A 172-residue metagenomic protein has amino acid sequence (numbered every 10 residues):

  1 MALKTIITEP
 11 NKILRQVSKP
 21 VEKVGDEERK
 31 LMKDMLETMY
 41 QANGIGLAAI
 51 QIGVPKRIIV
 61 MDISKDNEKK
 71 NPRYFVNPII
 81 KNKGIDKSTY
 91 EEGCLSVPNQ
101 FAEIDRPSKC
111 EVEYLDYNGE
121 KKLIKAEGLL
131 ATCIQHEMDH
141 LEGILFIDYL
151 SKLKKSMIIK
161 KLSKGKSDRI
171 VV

Functional and structural regions predicted by a protein language model:
M1-Q135, H140-V172: Active-site rim/adjacent substrate-binding subdomains
